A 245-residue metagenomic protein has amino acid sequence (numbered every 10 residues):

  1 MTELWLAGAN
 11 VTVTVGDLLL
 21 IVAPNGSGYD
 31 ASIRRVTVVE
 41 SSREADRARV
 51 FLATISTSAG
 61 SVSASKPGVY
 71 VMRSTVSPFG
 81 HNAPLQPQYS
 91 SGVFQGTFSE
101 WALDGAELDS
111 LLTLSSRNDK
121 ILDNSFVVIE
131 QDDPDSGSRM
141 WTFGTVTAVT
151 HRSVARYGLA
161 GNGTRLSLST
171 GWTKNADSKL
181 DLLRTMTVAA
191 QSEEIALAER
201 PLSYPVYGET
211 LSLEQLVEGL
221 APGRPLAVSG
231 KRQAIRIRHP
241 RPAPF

Functional and structural regions predicted by a protein language model:
M1-F245: Intrinsically disordered, low-complexity, polar/charged repeat-rich segments
